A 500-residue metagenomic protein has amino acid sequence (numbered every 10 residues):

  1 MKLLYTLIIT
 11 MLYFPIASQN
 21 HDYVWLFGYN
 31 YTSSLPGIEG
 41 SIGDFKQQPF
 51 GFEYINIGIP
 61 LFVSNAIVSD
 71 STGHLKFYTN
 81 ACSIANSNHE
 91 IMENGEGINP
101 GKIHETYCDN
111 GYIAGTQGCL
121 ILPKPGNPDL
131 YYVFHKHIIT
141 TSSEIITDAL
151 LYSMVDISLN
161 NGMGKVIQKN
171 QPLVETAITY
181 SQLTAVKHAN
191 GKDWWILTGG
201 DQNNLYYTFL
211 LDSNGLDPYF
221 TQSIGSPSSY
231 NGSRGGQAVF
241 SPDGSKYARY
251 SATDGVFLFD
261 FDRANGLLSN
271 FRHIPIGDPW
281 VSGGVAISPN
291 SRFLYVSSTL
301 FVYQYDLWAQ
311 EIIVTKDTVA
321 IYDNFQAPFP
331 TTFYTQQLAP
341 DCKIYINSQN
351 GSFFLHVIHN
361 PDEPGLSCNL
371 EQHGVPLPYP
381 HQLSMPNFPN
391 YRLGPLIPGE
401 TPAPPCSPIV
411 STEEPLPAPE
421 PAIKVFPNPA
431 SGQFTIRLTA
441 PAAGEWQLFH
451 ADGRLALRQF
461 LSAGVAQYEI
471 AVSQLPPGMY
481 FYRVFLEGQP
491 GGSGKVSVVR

Functional and structural regions predicted by a protein language model:
M1-Y23, K246, W280-G283, T412 (+3 more regions): Bacterial Sec-dependent N-terminal signal peptides
F14, H21, D148, K192 (+4 more regions): Residue-level signal for beta-strand positions within conserved beta-sheet cores that form or flank
I16, N80, Q349, T439 (+1 more regions): Surface loops and adjacent helix of pleckstrin homology
Q19-P275, P279-S411: Beta-propeller fold recognition
P417-F426, A430-R500: C-terminal outer-membrane/trafficking sorting elements
